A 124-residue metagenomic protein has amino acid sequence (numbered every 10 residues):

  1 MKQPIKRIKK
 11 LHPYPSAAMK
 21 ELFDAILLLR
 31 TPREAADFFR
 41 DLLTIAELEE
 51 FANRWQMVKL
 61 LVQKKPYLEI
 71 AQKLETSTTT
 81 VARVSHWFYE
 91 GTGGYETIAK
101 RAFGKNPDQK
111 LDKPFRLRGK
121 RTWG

Functional and structural regions predicted by a protein language model:
M1-L29: General nucleic-acid-binding
R33-N53: Short, Lys/Arg-enriched anionic-surface-contact patches
F51-K65: Short, amphipathic alpha-helical "recognition" segments used to contact nucleic acids or chromatin
E69-L74: Short alpha-helical "recognition helix" segments of helix-turn-helix
V81-A82: Helix-turn-helix DNA-binding helix
H86-R101: Short, solvent-exposed alpha-helical "recognition" segments
I98-G124: Intrinsically disordered, low-complexity basic tails/linkers immediately adjacent to helix-turn-helix/homeobox/MYB/SANT
